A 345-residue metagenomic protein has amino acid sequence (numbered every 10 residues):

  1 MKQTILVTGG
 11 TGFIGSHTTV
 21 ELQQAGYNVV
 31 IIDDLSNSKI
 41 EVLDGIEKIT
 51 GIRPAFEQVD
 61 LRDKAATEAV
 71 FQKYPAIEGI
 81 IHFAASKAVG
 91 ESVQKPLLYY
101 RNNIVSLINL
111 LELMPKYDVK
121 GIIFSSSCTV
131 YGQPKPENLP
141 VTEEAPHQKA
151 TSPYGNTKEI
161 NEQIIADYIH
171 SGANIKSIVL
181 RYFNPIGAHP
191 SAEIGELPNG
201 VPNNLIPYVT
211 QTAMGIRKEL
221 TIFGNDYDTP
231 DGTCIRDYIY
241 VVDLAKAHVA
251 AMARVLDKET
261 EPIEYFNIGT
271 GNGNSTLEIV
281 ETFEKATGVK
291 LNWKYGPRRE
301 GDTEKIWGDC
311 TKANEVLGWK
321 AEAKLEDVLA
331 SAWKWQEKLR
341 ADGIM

Functional and structural regions predicted by a protein language model:
K2-G79, V201: N-terminal Rossmann/SDR dinucleotide-binding element
H17, E21, L113, I164 (+1 more regions): Rossmann-fold NAD(P)-dependent oxidoreductase module
R62-D63, K95, D309, K324: Acidic/polar helix N-cap motif
A66, N109-L113, D243-K246: Conserved mid-core alpha-helix of short-chain dehydrogenase/reductase
E78-I81, I123: N-terminal Rossmann-like NAD(P) cofactor-binding module of classical short-chain dehydrogenase/reductase
A84-K87, S126-S127: Conserved NAD(P)H cofactor-binding loop of Rossmann-fold oxidoreductase domains
Q94-L97, R101, V105-E112, K116 (+3 more regions): Catalytic helix-loop patch of NAD(P)-dependent Rossmann-fold dehydrogenases
I206-M345: C-terminal substrate-binding subdomain of Rossmann-fold SDR/epimerase-dehydratase oxidoreductases
